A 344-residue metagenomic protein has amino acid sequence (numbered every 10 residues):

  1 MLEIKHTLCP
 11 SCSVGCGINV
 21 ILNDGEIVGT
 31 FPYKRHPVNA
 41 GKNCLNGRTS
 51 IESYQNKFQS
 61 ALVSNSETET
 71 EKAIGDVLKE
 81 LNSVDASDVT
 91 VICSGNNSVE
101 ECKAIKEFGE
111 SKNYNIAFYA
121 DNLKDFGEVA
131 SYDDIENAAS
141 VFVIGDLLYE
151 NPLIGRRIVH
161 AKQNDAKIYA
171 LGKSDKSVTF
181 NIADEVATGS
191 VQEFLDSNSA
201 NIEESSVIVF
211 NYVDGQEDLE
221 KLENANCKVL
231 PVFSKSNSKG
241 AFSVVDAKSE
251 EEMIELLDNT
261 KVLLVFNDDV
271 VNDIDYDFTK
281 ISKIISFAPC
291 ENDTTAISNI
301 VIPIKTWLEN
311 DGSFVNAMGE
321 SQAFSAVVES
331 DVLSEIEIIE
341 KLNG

Functional and structural regions predicted by a protein language model:
M1-S197: N-terminal export/assembly segments and adjacent metallocofactor-ligating motifs of anaerobic energy-metabolism
F108, K112-N113, F118-G344: Non-catalytic alpha/beta scaffold blocks inside enzyme catalytic domains
